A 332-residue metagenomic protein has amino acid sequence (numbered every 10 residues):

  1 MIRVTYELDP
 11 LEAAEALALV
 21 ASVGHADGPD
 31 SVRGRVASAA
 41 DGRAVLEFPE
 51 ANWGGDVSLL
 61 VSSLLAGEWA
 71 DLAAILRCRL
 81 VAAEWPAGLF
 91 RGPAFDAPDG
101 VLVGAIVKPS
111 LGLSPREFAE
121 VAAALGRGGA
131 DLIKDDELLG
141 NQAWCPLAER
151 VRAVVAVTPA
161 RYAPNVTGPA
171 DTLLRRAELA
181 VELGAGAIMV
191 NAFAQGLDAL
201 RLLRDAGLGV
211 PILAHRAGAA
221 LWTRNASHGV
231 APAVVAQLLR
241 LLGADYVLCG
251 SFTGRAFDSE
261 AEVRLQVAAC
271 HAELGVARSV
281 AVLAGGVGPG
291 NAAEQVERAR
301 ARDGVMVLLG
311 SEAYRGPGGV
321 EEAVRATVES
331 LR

Functional and structural regions predicted by a protein language model:
M1-D30: Short Lys/Arg-enriched alpha/beta "domain-start" segment
V4, V101-P109, I133-D135, A160-T167 (+5 more regions): Hydrophobic faces of well-ordered beta-strands that scaffold small-molecule active sites in alpha/beta enzyme cores
Y6-E12, E50-A51, V101-A119, Y162-T172 (+3 more regions): Active-site mouth loops of central-metabolism enzymes
R33-L197: Active-site beta->alpha loop and helix N-cap motifs at the rims of alpha/beta catalytic domains
R91-P93, L139-V157, A170-R175, A192-L208 (+3 more regions): Active-site-adjacent beta->alpha loops and helix N-cap segments on the catalytic face of soluble alpha/beta enzymes
P115-V121, A170-L183, L197-R201, T223-L241 (+2 more regions): Catalytic cores of alpha/beta
G128-N141, L183-D198, G218-A219, D245-A256 (+2 more regions): Glycine-rich phosphate-binding active-site loops on the catalytic face of alpha/beta enzymes
A233, Q237-V282, G288-E294: Active-site/ligand-binding-proximal alpha/beta "capping" segment
